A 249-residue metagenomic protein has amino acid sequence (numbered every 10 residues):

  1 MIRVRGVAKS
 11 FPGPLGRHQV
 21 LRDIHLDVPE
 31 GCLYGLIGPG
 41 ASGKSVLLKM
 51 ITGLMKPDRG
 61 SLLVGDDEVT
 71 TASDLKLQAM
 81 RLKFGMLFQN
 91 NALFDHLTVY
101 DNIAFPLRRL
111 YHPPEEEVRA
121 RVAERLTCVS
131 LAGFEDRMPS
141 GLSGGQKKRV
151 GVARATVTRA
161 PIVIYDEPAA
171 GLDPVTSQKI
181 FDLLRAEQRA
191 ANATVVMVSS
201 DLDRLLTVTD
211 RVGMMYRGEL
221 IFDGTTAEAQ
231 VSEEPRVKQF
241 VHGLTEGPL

Functional and structural regions predicted by a protein language model:
I37-P39: The feature captures the beta-strand-to-loop junction immediately N-terminal to the Walker
T52: Helix-to-loop junction immediately C-terminal to a conserved catalytic motif
E68, E115-F134: Conserved ABC ATPase "signature" region
M138-L142, Q146: Conserved ABC ATPase signature
V157-P161: A short, proline-enriched helix->beta-strand linker immediately N-terminal to the Walker B motif in ABC-type P-loop
V163-D166: Catalytic Walker B motif of ABC-type/P-loop ATPase nucleotide-binding domains
